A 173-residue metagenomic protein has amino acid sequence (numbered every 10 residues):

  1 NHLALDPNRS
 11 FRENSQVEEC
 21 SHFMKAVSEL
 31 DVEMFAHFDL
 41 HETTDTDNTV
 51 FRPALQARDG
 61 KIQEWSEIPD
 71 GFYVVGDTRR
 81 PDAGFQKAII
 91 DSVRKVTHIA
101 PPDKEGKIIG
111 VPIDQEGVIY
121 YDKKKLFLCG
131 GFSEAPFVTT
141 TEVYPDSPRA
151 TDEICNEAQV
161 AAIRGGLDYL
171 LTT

Functional and structural regions predicted by a protein language model:
N1-T173: Structured catalytic-domain cores with a bias toward divalent-metal coordination
